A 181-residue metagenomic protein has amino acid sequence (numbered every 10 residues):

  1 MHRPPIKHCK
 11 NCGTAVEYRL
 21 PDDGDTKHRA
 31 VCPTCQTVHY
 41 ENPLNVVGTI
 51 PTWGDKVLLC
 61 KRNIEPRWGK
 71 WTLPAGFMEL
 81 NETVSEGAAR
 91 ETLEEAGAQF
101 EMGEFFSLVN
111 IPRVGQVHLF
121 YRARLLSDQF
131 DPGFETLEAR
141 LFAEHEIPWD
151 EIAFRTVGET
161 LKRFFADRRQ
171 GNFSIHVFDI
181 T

Functional and structural regions predicted by a protein language model:
M1-H8, R163-A166, F178-T181: A broadly conserved sequence feature marking short terminus-proximal activation segments in nucleic acid-centric
H2-G48: Acidic, metal-coordinating catalytic segment for phosphate/diphosphate chemistry, firing primarily on the Nudix
H8, R29, I50, L59 (+2 more regions): Conserved hydrophobic/aromatic beta-strand scaffold that supports enzyme active sites
E17, P33, L58, E79 (+1 more regions): Nucleotide phosphate-binding site architecture
K27, L44-V46, T52, P66-W68 (+2 more regions): Short connector loops at helix/strand junctions that flank enzyme active sites, especially segments positioning acidic
H28, G54-K56, D128: Beta-strand-connecting loop/turn residues
T52-E94: Conserved Nudix-box catalytic region and its N-terminal flanking loop in Nudix hydrolases and closely related
M78-E101, F105-R163, N172, I180-T181: Unchanged
